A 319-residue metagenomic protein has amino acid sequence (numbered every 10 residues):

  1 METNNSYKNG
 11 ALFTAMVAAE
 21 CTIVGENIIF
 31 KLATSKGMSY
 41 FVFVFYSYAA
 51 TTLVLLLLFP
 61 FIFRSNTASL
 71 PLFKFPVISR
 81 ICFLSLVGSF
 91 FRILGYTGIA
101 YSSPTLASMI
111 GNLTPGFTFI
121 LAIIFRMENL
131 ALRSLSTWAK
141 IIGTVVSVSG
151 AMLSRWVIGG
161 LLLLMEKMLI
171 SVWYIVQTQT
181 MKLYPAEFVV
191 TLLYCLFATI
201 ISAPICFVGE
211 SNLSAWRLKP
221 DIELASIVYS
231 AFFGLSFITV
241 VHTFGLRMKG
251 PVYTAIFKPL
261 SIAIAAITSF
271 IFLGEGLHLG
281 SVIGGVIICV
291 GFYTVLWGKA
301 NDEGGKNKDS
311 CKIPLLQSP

Functional and structural regions predicted by a protein language model:
M1-P319: Membrane-interface interhelical linkers
